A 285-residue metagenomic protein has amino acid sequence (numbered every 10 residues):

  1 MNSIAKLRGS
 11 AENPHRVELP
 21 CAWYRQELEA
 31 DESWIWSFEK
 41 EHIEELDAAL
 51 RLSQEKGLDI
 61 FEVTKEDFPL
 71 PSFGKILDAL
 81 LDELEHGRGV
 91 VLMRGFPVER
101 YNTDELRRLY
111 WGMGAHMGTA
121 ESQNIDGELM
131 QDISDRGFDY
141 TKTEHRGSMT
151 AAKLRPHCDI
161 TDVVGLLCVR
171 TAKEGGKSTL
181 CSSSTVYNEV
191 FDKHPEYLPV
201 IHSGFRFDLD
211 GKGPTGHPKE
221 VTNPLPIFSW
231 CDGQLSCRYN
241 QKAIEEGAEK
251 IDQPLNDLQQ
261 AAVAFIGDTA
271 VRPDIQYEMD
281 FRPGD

Functional and structural regions predicted by a protein language model:
M1-G74, D78-A79, H86, V91 (+4 more regions): Active-site environment of non-heme Fe oxygenases that use a 2-His-1-carboxylate facial triad
D104-W111, L180-S182: "Short basic amphipathic alpha-helical interaction patches in structured regions
Y110-A120: A short alpha->loop->secondary-structure connector
